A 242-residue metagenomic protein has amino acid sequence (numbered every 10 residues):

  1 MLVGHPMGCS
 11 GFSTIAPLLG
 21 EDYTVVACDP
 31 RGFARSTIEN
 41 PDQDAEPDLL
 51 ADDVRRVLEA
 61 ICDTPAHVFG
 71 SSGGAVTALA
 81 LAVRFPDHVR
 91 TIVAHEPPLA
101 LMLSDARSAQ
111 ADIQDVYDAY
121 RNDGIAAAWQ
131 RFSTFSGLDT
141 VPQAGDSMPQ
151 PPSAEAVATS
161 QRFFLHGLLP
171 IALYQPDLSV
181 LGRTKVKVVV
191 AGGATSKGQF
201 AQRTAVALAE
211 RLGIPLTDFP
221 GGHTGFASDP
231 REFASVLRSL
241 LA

Functional and structural regions predicted by a protein language model:
M1-I38, Q43: Conserved HGGG/HGGXW glycine-rich cap/lid loop of the alpha/beta-hydrolase fold
L2-V3, F69, A191-G193: Short hydrophobic segments within beta-strands
V26, P30-A66, L208: Active-site loop/oxyanion-hole signature of alpha/beta-hydrolase fold enzymes
D29-F33, P98, P220-G222: Short beta-to-alpha linker loops that shape the active-site pocket of alpha/beta-hydrolase fold enzymes
A51, R55, W129, A209 (+1 more regions): Short, amphipathic alpha-helical "lid/cap" segments that border enzyme active or binding sites
T64-L103: Conserved hydrolase catalytic core segment
S108, D112-D115, A119-P215: Alpha/beta-hydrolase
L212-A242: Catalytic active-site module of serine/aspartate enzymes centered on a nucleophile-bearing elbow/loop
